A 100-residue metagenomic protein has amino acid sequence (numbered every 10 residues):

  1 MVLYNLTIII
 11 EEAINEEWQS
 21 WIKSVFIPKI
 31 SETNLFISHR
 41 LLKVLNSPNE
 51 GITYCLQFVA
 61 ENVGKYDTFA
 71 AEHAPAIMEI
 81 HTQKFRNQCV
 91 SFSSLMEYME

Functional and structural regions predicted by a protein language model:
V2-I9, C55: Active-site-flanking beta-strand signature of metal-NTP-handling nucleotidyl enzymes and homologous cyclase-like
I10-E12, N62: Beta-strand elements of well-folded, non-transmembrane domains
I14-L41, I77-E79: Short amphipathic alpha-helical segments
T33-I37, I52, V59-S94: An amphipathic, aromatic/His-enriched active-site/gating alpha helix that lines ligand/cofactor pockets
L42-N46: Short, solvent-exposed loop/turn elements at beta->coil junctions and helix N-caps that rim active or binding pockets
N49: Extended, polar beta-sheet/loop recognition surfaces of beta-rich domains that mediate binding to diverse ligands
Y98-E100: Short, low-order "capping/linker" segments at domain edges
